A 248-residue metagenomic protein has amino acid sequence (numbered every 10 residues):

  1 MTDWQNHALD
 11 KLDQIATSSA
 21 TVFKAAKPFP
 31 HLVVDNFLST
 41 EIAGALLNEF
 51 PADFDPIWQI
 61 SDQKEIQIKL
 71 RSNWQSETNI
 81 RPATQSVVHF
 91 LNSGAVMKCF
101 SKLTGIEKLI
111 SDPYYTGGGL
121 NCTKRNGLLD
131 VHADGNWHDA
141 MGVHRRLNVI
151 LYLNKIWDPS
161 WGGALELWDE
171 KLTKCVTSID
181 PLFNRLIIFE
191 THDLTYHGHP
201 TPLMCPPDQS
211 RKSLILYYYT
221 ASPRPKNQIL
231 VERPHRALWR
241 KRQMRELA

Functional and structural regions predicted by a protein language model:
M1-K27, E232-A248: Fe(II)/2-oxoglutarate
W4, K11, A20-L103: Non-heme Fe(II)/2-oxoglutarate
H31, H132, H197-H199: Histidine-centered active-site/metal-ligand motif
V33, Q59, I110-P113, G119 (+2 more regions): A structural signal for short, well-ordered beta-strand segments and their strand-loop junctions that often border
N48-P51, N79-P82, V88-R145: Non-heme Fe(II) oxygenase catalytic core, chiefly the N-lobe of the double-stranded beta-helix
F54-P56, E107-I110, K155-P159: Proline-centered turn/helix-capping motifs that create local helix->coil transitions or kinks
W137-R145, K155-A248: Catalytic core of Fe(II)/2-oxoglutarate
N148-I150: Eukaryotic charged/polar low-complexity linker/IDR segments
